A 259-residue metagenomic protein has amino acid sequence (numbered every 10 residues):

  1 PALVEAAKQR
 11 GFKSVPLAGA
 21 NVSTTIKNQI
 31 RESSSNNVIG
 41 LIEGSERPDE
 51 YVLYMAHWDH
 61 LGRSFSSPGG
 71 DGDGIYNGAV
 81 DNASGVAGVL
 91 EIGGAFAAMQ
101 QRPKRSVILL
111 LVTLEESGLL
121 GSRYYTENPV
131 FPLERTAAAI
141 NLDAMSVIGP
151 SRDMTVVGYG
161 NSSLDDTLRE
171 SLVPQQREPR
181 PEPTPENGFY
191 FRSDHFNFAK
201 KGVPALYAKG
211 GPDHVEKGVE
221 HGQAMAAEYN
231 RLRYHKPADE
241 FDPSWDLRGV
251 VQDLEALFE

Functional and structural regions predicted by a protein language model:
P1-E5, R47, V112-A224, E228-N230: Metal-dependent peptidase/peptidase-like ectodomains
P1-G78, E91-G94, Q101: Soluble metallo-hydrolase cores and metallopeptidase-like ectodomains found primarily in the secretory/periplasmic
P16, S23, V38-L41, Y51-M55 (+9 more regions): Structural recognition of the beta-strand scaffold that forms the well-ordered cores of secreted hydrolase catalytic
T25-Q29, N37, G70-N82, S151-Y159 (+2 more regions): Second-shell loop/turn segments in exported
I30, A79-A87, Q101, E116-L120 (+3 more regions): Soluble non-cytosolic domains of exported or imported proteins
D71, E91-L120, A139-L142: Short helix-loop-beta-strand segments that form the rim/entrance of peptidase-like active sites
A87-L90, G94, R123, D166 (+4 more regions): Solvent-exposed, polar/charged alpha-helical surfaces in well-ordered, non-transmembrane soluble domains, broadly
G94, A98, H214-E259: His/Asp/Glu-rich mid-to-C-terminal helical/loop segments that flank catalytic regions of hydrolases
